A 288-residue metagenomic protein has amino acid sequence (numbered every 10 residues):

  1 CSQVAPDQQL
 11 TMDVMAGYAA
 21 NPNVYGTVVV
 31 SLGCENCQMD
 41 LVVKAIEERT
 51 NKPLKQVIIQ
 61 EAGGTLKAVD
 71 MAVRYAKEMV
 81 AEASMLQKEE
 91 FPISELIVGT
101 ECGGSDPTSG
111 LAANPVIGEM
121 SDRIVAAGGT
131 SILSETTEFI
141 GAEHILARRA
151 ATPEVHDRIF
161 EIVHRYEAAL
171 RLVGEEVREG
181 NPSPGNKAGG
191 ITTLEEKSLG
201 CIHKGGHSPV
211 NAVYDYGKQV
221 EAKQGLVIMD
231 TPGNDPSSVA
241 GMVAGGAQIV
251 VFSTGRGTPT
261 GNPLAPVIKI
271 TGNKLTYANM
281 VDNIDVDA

Functional and structural regions predicted by a protein language model:
C1-A288: Metallocofactor- and cofactor-centric catalytic cores in central/energy metabolism, strongly enriched
